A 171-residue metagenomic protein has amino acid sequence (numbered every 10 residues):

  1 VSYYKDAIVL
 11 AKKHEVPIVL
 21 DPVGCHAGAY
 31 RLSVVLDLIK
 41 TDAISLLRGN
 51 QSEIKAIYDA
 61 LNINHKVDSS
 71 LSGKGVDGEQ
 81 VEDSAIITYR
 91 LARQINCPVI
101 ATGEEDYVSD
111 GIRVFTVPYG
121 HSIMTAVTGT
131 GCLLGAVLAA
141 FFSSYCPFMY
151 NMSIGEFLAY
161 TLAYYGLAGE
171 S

Functional and structural regions predicted by a protein language model:
V1-Y3, F148: Glycine-rich anion/phosphate-binding loops
Y3, A7-G49: Glycine/small-residue-rich loop that forms an oxyanion/phosphate-binding "nest" at active or ligand-binding sites
G24-G28, Y107, M124: Short, small-residue-enriched loops and turns at beta-alpha junctions that line or gate enzyme active sites
L32-V114: Conserved phosphate/ATP/ADP-binding segment of small-molecule kinases
G111-M124: Glycine/charged-rich beta-loop-alpha catalytic/anionic-binding loops adjacent to active sites
H121-L138: Short glycine/threonine-rich catalytic loop with a Thr-x-Gly-x-Asp
V137-S171: Conserved post-catalytic alpha-helical subdomain immediately downstream of the catalytic base and nucleotide-binding
